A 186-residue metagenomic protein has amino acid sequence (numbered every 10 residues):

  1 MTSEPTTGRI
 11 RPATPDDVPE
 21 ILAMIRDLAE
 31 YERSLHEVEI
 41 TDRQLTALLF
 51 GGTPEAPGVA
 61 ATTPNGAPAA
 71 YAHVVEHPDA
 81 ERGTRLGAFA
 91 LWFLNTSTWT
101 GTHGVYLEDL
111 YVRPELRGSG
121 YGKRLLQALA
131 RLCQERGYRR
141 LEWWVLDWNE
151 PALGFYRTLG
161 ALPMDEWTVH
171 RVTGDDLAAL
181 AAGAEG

Functional and structural regions predicted by a protein language model:
R9-I21: A short beta-loop-alpha structural element at the N-terminal edge of CoA-dependent acyl/N-acetyltransferase catalytic
L22-G58: Conserved GNAT-fold acetyl-CoA-binding loop/helix
R43-V74, Y106: A short helix-loop-beta-strand connector motif used in the catalytic cores of GNAT acetyltransferases and, in some
A72-V74, T84-F93, Y106, Y111: Conserved beta-strand in the GNAT
R85-G87, T96-L107, R117, M164-D165: A conserved beta-turn-beta hairpin within the catalytic core of GNAT-like acetyltransferases that forms part
R113-E115, S119, D147-W148: Active-site acidic-Proline motif in GNAT/NAT acetyltransferases
K123, Q127, E135, D147-E166 (+1 more regions): Conserved active-site alpha-helix within GNAT-family acetyltransferase domains
Q134-W144: Conserved GNAT acetyl-CoA-binding A-motif
